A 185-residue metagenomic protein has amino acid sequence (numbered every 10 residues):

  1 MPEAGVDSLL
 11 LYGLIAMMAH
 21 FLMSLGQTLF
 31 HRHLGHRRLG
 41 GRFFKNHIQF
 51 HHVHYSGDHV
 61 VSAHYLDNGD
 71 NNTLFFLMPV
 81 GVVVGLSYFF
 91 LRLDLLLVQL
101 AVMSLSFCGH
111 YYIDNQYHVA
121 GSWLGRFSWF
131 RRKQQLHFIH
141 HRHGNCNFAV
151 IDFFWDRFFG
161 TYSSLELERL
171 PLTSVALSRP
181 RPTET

Functional and structural regions predicted by a protein language model:
M1-L34: Membrane-anchoring/interfacial helices and their immediately flanking loops in integral membrane proteins
M23-R179: Membrane-embedded catalytic scaffold of the fatty acid hydroxylase/desaturase
P180-T185: A membrane-cytosol interface segment of integral membrane proteins
